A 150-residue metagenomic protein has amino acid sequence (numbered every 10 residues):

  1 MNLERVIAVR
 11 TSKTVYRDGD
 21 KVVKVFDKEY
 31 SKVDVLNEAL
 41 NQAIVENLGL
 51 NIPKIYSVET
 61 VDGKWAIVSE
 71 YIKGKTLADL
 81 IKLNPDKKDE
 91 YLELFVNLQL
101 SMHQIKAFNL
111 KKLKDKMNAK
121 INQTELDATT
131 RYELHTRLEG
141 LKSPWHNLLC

Functional and structural regions predicted by a protein language model:
M1-V6: Conserved N-terminal boundary motif of the eukaryotic protein kinase catalytic domain
A8-V35: ATP-binding glycine-rich loop module of kinase domains
F26, E59, I72: Residues forming the ATP-binding cleft of Hanks-type serine/threonine protein kinase domains
K32-L48: The N-lobe alphaC helix and its flanking beta3-alphaC-beta4 segment of protein kinase-like domains, centered on
K54-W65: Short beta-strand micro-motifs within the conserved protein kinase catalytic domain, predominantly in the N-lobe
G63-T76: Conserved short submotifs of the Hanks-type protein kinase catalytic core that shape the nucleotide-binding pocket
A78-L113: Conserved kinase catalytic-core helix
H103-C150: An alpha-helical support segment within catalytic cores of ATP-dependent transferases
